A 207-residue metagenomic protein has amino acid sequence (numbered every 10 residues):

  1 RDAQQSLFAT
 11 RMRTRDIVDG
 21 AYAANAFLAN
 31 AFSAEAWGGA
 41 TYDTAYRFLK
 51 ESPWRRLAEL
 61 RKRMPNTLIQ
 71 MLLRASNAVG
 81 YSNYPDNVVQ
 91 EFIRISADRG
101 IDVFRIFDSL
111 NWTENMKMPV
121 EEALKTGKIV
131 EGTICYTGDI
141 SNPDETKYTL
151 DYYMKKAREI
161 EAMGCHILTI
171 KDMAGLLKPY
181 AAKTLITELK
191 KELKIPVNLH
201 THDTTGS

Functional and structural regions predicted by a protein language model:
R1-F8: Conserved phosphate/anionic-ligand binding catalytic regions in large, soluble enzymes, centered on
R11-G39, Y46-L68, A78-L199: Alpha/beta enzyme core
L72-S76: Metal-cofactor-binding active-site regions of metalloenzymes
T204-S207: Thiamine diphosphate
